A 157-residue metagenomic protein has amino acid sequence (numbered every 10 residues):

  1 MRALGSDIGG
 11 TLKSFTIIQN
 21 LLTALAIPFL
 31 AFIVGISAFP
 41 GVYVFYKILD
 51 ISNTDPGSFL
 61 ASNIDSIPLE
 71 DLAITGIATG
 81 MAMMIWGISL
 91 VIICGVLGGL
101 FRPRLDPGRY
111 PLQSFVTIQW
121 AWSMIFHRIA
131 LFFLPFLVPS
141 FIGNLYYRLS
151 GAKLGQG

Functional and structural regions predicted by a protein language model:
M1-G151: Terminal amphipathic alpha-helical/low-complexity segments used for targeting or macromolecular assembly
Q156-G157: Polar-ligand-bearing catalytic/cofactor-coordination segments of membrane-embedded or membrane-tethered inner-membrane
